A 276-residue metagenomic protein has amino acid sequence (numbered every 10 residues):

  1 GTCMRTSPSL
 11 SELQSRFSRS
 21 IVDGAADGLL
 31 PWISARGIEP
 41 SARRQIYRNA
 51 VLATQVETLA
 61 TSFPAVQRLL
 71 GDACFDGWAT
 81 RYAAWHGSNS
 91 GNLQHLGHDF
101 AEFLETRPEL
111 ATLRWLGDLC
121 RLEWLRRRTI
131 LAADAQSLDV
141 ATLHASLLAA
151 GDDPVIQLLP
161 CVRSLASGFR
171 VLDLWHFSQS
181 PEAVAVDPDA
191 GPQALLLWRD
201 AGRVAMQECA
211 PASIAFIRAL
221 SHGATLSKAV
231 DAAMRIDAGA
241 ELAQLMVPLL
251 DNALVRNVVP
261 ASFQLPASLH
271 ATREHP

Functional and structural regions predicted by a protein language model:
M4-A135: N-terminal, charged low-complexity regulatory/assembly segments
D23-G24, P181, G223: Short loop/turn hinge sites at secondary-structure boundaries
A25-L30, Q193-L195, L249: Short acidic/polar alpha-helix capping motifs at helix-coil junctions
A84-P211, A215, E274: Hydrophobic packing positions characteristic of elongated beta-solenoid/beta-helix-type spike/fiber shafts
G202-P276: C-terminal structured interaction module
